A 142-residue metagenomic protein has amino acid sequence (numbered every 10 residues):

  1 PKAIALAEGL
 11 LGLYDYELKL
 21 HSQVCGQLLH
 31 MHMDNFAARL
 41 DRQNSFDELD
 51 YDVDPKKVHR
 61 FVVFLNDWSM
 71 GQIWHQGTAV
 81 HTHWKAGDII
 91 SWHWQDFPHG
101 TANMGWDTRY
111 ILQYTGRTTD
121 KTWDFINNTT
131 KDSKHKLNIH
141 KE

Functional and structural regions predicted by a protein language model:
P1-D52: Signature of the catalytic double-stranded beta-helix
D15-E17, G26-L28, V58-V62, M70 (+2 more regions): Extracellular structured ligand-interaction cores
C25-L28, N35-F36, W68-M70, I89 (+2 more regions): Short, solvent-exposed loop/turn segments at secondary-structure junctions
H30-D34, D41-Q43, Q72-G77, A86 (+2 more regions): A short secondary-structure junction signal
K56-K85: A short beta-strand-loop-beta hairpin characteristic of the jelly-roll/cupin
R60-F64, I89-H93, W106-W123: A short hydrophobic beta-strand segment most commonly corresponding to one strand of the jelly-roll/cupin
G71-I73, T82, W92-G105, Q113: Short beta-strand His + acidic residue motifs that chelate non-heme Fe in jelly-roll/DSBH and cupin folds
R117, K121-E142: Active-site or metal-binding loop neighborhoods of secreted/extracellular toxin and effector enzymes
